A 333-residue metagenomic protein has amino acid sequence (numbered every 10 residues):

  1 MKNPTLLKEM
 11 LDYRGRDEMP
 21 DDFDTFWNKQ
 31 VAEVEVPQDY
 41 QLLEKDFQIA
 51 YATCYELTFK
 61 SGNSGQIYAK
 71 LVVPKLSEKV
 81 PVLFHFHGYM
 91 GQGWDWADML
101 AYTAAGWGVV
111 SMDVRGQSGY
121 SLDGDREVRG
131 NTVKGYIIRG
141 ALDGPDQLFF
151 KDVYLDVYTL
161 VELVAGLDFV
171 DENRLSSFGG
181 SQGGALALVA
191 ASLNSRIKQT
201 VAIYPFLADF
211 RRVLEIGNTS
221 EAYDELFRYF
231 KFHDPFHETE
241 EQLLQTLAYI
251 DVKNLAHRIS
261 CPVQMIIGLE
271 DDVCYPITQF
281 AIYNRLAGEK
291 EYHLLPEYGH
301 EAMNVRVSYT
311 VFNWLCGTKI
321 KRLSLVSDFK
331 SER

Functional and structural regions predicted by a protein language model:
M1-A52, S324-R333: N-terminal targeting or regulatory segments adjacent to alpha/beta-hydrolase or S9 domains
E33-S77: N-terminal cap/lid segment of alpha/beta-hydrolase-fold proteins
W94, L100-L155: Cap/lid segment of the alpha/beta-hydrolase catalytic domain
Y136-S181: Gly/Ser-rich "nucleophile elbow"/oxyanion-hole loop immediately N-terminal to the catalytic nucleophile in hydrolases
V189-F236, L294: Hydrolase active-site cap/lid region
I259, M265-I267, D271: Short beta-strand/loop motif that positions the catalytic acidic residue of the alpha/beta-hydrolase fold
L269-C274, E301: Acidic catalytic loop of the alpha/beta-hydrolase fold
E289, L294-T310: Histidine-bearing beta->alpha loop at or near hydrolase active sites
